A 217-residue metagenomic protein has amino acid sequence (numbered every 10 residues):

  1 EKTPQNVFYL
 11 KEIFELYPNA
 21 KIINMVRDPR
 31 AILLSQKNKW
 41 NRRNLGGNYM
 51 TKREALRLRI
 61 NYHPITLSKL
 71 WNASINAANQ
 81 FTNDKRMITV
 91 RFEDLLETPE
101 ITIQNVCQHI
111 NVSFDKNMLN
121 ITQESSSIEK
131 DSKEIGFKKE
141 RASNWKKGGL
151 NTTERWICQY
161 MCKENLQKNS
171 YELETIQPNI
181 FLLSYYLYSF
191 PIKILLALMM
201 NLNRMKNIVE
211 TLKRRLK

Functional and structural regions predicted by a protein language model:
E1-M118, I128-E129, G136: PAPS-dependent sulfotransferase catalytic domain
R43-T66, N120-E172: PAPS-dependent sulfotransferase catalytic core
G46-T51, W71, K138-E140, P191-I194 (+1 more regions): A general structural signal for short secondary-structure boundary/capping elements
L70, S74, F81, M161 (+2 more regions): Residues that form generic nucleotide/phosphate-binding pockets
C107-N111, K163, Q167, L196-M199 (+2 more regions): A short, amphipathic alpha-helical segment
S113, E172-E174: Short coil/loop linkers at secondary-structure junctions
M118-L119, P178: Proline- and acidic/polar-enriched loop/turn elements at helix boundaries
T175-K217: Membrane-proximal basic amphipathic "stem/tether" segments
